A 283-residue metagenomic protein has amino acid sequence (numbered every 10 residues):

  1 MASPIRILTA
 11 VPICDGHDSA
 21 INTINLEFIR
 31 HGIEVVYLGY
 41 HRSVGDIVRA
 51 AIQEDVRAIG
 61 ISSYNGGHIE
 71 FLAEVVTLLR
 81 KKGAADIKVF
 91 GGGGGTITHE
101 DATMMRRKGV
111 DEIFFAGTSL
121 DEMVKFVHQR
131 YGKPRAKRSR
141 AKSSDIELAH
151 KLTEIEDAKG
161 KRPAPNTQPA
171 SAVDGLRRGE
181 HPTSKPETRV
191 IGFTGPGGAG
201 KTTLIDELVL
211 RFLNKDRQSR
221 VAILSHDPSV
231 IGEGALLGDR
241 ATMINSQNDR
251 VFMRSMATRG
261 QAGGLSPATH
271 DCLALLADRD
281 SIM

Functional and structural regions predicted by a protein language model:
M1-I5: Non-catalytic signal-transmission and effector/linker regions of two-component phosphorelay proteins
V11, G195, S255: The Walker A (P-loop) glycine that initiates the GxxxxGKT/S ATP-binding motif of P-loop NTPases
C14, I21-K125: Cofactor-cradling patches in redox/metallo enzymes
D15, P196-A199: ATP-binding Walker
D121-R177, P182-V190: Extreme N-terminal, non-catalytic leader segments that precede Walker-type/kinase nucleotide-binding cores
E156-R162, P186-T188, A199, L208-M283: Nucleotide-state-sensitive switch-loop elements of NTP-binding domains
L204: Hydrophobic positions on the alpha1 helix immediately C-terminal to the Walker A/P-loop
